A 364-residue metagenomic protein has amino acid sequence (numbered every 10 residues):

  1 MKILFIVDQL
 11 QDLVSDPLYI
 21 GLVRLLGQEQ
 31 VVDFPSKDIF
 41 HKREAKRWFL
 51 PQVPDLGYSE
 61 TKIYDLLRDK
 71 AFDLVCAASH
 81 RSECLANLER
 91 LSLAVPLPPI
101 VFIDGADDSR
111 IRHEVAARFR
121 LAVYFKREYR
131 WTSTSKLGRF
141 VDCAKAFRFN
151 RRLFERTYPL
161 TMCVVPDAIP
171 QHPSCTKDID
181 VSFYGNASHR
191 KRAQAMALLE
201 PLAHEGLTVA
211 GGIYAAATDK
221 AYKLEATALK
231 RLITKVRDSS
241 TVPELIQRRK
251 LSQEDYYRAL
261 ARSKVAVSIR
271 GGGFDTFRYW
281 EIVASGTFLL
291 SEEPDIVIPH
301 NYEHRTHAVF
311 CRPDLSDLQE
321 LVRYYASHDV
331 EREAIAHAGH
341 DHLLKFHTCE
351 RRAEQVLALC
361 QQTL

Functional and structural regions predicted by a protein language model:
K2-Y279, L289-H304, E350, T363: Nucleotide-sugar donor-binding catalytic core of glycosyltransferases
R249, F310-C311, K345: A structural signal for short, well-ordered beta-strand elements
Y256, L260, L318, R332: Aromatic/hydrophobic pocket-lining residues that form the small-molecule binding cavity in soluble enzyme cores
V283-A284: Short alpha-helix at the nucleotide-sugar/activated-sugar donor binding site of glycosyltransferases and closely
N301-A308, E320-L321: Acidic, glycine-centered active-site loop in nucleotide-sugar glycosyltransferases
A308-D314, Y324-S327: Conserved acidic donor-binding segment of nucleotide-sugar-dependent glycosyltransferases
A326-C360: A charged, aromatic-enriched C-terminal amphipathic alpha-helix characteristic of glycosyltransferases across folds
